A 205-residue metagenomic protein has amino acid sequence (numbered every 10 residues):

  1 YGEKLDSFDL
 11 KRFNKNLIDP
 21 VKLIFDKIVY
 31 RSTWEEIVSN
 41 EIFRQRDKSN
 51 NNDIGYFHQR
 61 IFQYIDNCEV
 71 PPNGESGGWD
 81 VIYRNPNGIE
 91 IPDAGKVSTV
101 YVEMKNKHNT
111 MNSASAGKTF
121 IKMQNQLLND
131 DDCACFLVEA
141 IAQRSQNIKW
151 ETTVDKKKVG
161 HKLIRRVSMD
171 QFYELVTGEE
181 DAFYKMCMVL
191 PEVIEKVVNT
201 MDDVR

Functional and structural regions predicted by a protein language model:
Y1-Y56: Interdomain/boundary linker segments immediately adjacent to catalytic/signaling cores
K4-F13, T99-F120: Generic detector of solvent-exposed, compositionally biased contiguous segments
S49-G74: Short N-terminal edge-element motif at the start of the domain
D66, D80-N109: Conserved catalytic cores of phosphodiester-cleaving nucleases, focusing on short active-site segments
P72-N73, E90-A94, N125-N129: Short, conserved, surface-exposed binding loops centered on an aromatic residue
G74-W79, S113-S115: Basic, glycine-/proline-tolerant helical and adjacent loop/strand elements that line or dock onto nucleic-acid
N106-V167: Catalytic cores of nucleic-acid endonucleases
A140-R205: Domain-level recognition of nuclease-like catalytic cores that cleave nucleotide substrates
